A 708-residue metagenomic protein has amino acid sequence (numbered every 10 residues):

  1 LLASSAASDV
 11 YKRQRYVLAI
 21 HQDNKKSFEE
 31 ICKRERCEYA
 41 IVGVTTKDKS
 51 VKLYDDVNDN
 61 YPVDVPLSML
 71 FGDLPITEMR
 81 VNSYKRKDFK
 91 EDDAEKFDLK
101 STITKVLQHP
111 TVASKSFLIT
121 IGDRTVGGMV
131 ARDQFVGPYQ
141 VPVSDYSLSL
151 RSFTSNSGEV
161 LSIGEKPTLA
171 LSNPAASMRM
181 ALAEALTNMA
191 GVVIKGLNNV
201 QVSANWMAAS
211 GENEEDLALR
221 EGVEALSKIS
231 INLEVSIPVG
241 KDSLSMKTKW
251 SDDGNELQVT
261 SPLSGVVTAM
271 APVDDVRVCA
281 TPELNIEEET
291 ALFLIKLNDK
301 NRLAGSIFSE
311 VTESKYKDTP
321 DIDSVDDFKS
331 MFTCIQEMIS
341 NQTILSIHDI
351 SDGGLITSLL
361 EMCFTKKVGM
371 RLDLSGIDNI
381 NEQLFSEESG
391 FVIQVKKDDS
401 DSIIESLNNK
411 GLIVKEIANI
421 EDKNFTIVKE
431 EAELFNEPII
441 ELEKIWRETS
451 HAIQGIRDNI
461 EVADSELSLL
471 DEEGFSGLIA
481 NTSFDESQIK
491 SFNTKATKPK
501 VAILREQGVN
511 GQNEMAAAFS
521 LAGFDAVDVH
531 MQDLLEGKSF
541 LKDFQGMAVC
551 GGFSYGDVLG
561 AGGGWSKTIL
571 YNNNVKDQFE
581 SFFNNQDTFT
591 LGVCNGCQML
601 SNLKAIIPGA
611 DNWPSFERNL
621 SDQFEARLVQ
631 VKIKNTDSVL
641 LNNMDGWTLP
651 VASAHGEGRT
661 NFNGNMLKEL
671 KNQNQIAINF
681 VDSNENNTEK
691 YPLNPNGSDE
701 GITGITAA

Functional and structural regions predicted by a protein language model:
L1, S5-G546, C550, Y555 (+3 more regions): Glycine/proline-enriched, intrinsically flexible loops and inter-domain linkers
D23-N24, K47, N298-K300, C597-Q598 (+5 more regions): Short acidic/polar capping segments at secondary-structure boundaries
K49-V51, S245-K247, V276, Q598-N602 (+2 more regions): Short, well-ordered, mixed-charge alpha-helical segments that flank or form enzyme active sites
M189, L345, T590-L591, V651: Residue-level signal for helical boundary/lining positions with a hydrophobic bias
K195, S351, G596-C597, E657: Alpha-helical hydrophobic packing sites
D352-L355, G596-M599, V651: FAD-binding core of FAD-dependent oxidoreductases, characterized by glycine-rich FAD pyrophosphate-binding loops
I417, G537-S539, K576, E580-S581 (+1 more regions): Amide-donor transfer/coupling interface in amidating biosynthetic enzymes
F553-S638: Cysteine-nucleophile active-site neighborhood
